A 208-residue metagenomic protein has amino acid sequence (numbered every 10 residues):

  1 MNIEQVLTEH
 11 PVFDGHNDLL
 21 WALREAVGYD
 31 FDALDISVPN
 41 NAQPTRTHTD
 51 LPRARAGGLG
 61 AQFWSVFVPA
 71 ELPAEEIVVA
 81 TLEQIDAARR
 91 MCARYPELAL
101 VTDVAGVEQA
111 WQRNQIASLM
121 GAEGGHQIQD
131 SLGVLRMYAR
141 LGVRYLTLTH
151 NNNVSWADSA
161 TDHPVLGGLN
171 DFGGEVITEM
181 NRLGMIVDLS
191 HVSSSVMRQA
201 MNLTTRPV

Functional and structural regions predicted by a protein language model:
M1-G167: N-terminal hydrophobic targeting/anchoring segments and the immediately downstream early-domain regions of hydrolases
D130-R140, R144, D162-V208: Histidine/acidic residue-rich metal-binding segments in metalloenzymes
